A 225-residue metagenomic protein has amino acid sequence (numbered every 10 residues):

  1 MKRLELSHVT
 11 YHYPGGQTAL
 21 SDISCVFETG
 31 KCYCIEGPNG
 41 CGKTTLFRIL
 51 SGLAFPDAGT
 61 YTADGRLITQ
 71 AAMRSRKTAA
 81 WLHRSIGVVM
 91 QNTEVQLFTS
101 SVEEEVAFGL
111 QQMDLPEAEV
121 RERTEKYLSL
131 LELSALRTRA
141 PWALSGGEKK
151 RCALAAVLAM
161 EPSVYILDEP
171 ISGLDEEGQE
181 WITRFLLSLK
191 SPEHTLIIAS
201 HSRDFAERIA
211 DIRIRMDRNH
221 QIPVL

Functional and structural regions predicted by a protein language model:
E36-P38: The feature captures the beta-strand-to-loop junction immediately N-terminal to the Walker
S51: Helix-to-loop junction immediately C-terminal to a conserved catalytic motif
G59-A71, L82: Conserved ABC transporter NBD signature motif
A118-L136: Conserved ABC ATPase "signature" region
A140-L144, E148: Conserved ABC ATPase signature
Y165-D168: Catalytic Walker B motif of ABC-type/P-loop ATPase nucleotide-binding domains
S200-H201: H-loop/switch region of ABC-family ATPase nucleotide-binding domains
